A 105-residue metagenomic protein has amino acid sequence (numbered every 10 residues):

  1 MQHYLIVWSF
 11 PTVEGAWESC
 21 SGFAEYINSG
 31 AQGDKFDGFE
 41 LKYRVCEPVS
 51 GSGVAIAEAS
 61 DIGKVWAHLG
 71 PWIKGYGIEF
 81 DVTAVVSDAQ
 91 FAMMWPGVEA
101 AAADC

Functional and structural regions predicted by a protein language model:
M1-G51, S60-K64, A89-C105: Short S/T/G/P-rich N-terminal loop/turn motif that feeds into the first structured element of a domain
F23, V65-K74: Short amphipathic alpha-helices in soluble, non-transmembrane regions that often serve as interface/regulatory elements
V54: Short beta-strand->loop micro-motif that forms the acidic, two-metal-ion catalytic signature in nucleotide-processing
G75-D88: Conserved short beta-strand edge segments in small beta-sheet-based binding/regulatory domains
